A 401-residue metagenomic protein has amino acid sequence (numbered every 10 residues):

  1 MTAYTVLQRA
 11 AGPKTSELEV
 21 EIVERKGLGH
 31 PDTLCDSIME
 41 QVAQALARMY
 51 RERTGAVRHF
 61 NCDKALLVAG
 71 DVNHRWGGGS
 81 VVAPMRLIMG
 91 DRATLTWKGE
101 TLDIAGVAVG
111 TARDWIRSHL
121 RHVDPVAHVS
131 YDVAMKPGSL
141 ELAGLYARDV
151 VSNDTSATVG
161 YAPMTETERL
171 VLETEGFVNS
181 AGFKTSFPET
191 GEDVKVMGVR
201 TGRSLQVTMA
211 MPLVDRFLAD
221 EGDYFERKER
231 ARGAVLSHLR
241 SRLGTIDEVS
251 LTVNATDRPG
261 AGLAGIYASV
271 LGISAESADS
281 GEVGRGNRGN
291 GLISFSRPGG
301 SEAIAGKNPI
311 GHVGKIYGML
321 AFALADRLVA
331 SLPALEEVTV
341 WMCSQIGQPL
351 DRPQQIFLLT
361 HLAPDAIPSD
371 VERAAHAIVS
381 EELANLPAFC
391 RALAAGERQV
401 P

Functional and structural regions predicted by a protein language model:
M1-A56: N-terminal, positively charged regions that mediate nucleic acid binding
T2-V23, L145-V151, T201-P212, G286-G300: N-terminal, Lys/Arg- and Ser/Thr-rich interaction peptides
E24, M85-R92, V207-L218, A303-G306 (+1 more regions): Short, hydrophobic beta-strand segments
R48-V126: Glycine-rich, N-terminal phosphate-binding loop and its surrounding beta-alpha-beta segment
V109-D257: Glycine-rich, mobile lid/loop segments that gate access to catalytic sites or pores
T201-L205, G260-I266, P349-Q355: A short, glycine/Asx- and small/polar-enriched loop/turn that sits immediately N-terminal to a beta-strand
R230-P298, K307-A330: Long, well-ordered mid-to-C-terminal structural blocks that present hydrophobic/aromatic surfaces
A330-P401: Internal helix-turn-beta structural module
